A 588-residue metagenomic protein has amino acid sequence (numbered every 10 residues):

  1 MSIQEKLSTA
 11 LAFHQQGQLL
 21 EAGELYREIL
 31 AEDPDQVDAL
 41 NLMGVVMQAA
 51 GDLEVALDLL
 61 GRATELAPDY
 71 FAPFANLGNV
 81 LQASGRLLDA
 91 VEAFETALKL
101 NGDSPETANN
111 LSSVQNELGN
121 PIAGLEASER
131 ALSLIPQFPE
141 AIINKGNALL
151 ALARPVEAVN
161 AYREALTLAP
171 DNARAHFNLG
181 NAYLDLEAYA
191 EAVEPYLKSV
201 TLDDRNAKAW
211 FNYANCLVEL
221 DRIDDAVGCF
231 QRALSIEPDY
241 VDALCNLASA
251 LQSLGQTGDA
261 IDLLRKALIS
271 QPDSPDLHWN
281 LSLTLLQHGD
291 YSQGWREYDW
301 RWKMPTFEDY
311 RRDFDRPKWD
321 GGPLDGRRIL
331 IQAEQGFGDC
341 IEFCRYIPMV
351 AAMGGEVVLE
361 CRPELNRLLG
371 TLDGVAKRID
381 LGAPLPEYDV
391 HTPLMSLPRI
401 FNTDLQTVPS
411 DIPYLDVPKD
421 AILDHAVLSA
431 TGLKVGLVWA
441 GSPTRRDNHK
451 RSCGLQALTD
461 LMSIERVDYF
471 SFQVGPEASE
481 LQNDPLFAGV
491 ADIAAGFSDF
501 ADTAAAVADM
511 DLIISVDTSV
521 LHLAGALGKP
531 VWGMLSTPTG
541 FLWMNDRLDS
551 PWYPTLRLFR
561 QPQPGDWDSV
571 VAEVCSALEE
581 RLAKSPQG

Functional and structural regions predicted by a protein language model:
M1-L512, D517-G588: Alpha-helical solenoid repeat scaffolds of the TPR/TPR-like class and their adjacent stem/linker regions that mediate
